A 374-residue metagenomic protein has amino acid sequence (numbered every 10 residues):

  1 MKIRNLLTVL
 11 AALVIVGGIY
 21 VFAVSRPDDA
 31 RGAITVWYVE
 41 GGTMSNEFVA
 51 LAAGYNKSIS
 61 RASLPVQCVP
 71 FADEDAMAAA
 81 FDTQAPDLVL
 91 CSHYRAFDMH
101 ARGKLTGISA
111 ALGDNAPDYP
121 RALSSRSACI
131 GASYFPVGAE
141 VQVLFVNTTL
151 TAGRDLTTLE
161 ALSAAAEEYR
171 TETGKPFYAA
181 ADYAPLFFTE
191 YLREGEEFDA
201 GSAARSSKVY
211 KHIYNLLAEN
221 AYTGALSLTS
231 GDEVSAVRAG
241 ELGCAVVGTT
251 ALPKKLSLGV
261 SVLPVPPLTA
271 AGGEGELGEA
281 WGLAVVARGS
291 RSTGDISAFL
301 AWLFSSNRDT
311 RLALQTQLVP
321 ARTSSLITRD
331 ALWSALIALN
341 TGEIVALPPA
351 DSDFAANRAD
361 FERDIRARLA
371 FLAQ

Functional and structural regions predicted by a protein language model:
M1-R95: Conserved N-terminal structural module of periplasmic/extracytoplasmic solute-binding proteins
C91-F145, R154, A161, V262-V265: Hinge/lid segment of periplasmic solute-binding proteins
Y94-H100, R238, V246-V260: A ligand-binding cleft/hinge motif common to bilobed small-molecule-binding domains
A110-D118, G195-H212, P267-G275: Short, solvent-exposed loop/beta-turn-alpha elements that line the ligand-binding surface or hinge of extracytoplasmic
S133-V137, Q142, A161-A203: Extracytoplasmic/periplasmic solute-binding protein
D199-G231: Glycine-centered hinge/linker elements that transmit conformational signals in sensory and ligand-binding systems
L256-V319: Extracytoplasmic/periplasmic substrate-recognition and gating elements
R311-A367: Long, aromatic- and glycine/proline-rich binding clefts that accommodate carbohydrate-like moieties
